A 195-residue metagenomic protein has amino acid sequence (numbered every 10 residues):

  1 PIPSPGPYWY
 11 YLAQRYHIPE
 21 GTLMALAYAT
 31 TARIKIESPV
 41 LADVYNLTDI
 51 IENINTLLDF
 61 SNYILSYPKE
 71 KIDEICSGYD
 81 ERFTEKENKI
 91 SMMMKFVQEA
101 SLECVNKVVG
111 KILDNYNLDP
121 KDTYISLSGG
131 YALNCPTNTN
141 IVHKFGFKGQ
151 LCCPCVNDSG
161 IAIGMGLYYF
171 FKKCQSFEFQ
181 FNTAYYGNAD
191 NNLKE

Functional and structural regions predicted by a protein language model:
P1-E195: Short acidic/glycine-rich loops and adjacent helix/strand connectors that line catalytic pockets where negatively
